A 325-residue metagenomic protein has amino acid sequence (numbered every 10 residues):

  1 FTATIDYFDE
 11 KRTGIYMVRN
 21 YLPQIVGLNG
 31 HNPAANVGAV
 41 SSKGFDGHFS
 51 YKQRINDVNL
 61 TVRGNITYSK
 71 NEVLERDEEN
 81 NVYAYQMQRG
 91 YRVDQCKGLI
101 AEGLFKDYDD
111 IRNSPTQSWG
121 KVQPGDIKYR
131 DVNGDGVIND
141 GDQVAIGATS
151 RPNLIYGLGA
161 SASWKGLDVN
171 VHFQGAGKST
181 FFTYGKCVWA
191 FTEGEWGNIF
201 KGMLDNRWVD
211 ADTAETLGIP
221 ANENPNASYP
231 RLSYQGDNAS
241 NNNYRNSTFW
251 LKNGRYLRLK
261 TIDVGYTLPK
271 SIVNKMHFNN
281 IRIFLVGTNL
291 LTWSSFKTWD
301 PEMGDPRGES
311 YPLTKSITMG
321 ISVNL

Functional and structural regions predicted by a protein language model:
F1-I100, G175, N242-L325: Extracellular/periplasmic, surface-exposed regions of secreted and cell-surface proteins
M17-L22, R130-I138, Y229-N241: Active-site-adjacent bridging/hinge elements
A35-G38, R54-S150, V188-T192, W196-A227: Conserved small-residue
F49-Q53, D107, L158: Aromatic-residue-lined binding/catalytic grooves and analogous aromatic/hydrophobic interfacial grooves in multimeric
S118, G159, K275: Short, surface-exposed charged micro-motifs
T149-Y184: Glycine-rich, aromatic-lined ligand/substrate-binding cores of catalytic and carbohydrate-binding domains
K178-R282: Extracytoplasmic gating/loop element in the C-terminal half of outer-membrane beta-barrel translocons and assembly
